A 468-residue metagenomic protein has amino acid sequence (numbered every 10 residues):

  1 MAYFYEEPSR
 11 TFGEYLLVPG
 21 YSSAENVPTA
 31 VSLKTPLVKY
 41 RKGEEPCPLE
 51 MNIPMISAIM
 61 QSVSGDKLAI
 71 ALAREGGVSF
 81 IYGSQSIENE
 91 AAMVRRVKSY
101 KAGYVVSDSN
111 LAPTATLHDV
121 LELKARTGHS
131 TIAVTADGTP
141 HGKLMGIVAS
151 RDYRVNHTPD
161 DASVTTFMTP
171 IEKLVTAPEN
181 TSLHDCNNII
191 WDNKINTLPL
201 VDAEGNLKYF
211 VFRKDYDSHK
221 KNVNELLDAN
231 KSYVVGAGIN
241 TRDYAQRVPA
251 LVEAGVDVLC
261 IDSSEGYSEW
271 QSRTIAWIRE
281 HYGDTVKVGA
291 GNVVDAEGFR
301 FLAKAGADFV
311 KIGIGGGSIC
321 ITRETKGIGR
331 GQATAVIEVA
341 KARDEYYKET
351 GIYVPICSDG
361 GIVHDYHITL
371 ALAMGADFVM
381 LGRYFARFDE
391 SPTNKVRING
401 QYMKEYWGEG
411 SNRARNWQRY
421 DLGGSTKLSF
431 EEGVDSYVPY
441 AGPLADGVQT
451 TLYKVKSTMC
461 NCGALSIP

Functional and structural regions predicted by a protein language model:
M1-Y21, S109-L111, A177-P178, H184-N188 (+3 more regions): Alpha/beta catalytic cores of nucleotide-metabolism and tRNA/nucleoside-modifying enzymes
T29-M51, A58-M60, N89-H129, V134-D137 (+6 more regions): Bateman/CBS regulatory modules and CBS-like beta-alpha motifs in cytosolic regions of diverse proteins
E44-P48, A73, K98, L121-A125 (+7 more regions): Surface-exposed amphipathic alpha-helices with a cationic face
P48-S57, G103-D108, D228-A237, I278-V294 (+2 more regions): Short beta-strand/loop segments at the ligand-binding rim of alpha/beta enzyme cores
K67-I70, Y244-A254, V288, V294-I312 (+1 more regions): Catalytic cores of alpha/beta
R74-N89, V256-S268, D308-K326, I362-V396: Glycine-rich phosphate-binding active-site loops on the catalytic face of alpha/beta enzymes
F80-Q85, N110-L111, T131-A133, T176-A177 (+6 more regions): Catalytic beta/alpha-barrel core
Q85-R95, H141, N156-H157, D161 (+6 more regions): Active-site-adjacent beta->alpha loops and helix N-cap segments on the catalytic face of soluble alpha/beta enzymes
